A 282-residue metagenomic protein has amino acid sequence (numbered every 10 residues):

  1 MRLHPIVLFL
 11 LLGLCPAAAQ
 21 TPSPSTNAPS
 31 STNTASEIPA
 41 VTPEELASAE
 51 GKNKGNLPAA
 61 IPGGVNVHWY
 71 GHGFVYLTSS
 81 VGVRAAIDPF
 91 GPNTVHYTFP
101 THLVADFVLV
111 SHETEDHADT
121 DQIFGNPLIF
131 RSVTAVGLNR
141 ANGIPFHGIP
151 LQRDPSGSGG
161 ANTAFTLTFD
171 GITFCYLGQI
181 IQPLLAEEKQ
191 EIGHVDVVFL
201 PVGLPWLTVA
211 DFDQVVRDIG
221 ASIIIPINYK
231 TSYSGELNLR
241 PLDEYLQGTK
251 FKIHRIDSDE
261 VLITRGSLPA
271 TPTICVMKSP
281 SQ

Functional and structural regions predicted by a protein language model:
P5-P16: Bacterial N-terminal signal peptides
P16-S80, P269, V276-P280: Zn-dependent metallo-beta-lactamase
L46-E113, H117-S132, R153-G159, I180-E191: Pre-active-site segment of Zn-dependent metallo-hydrolases
A60-V65, S79-R84, N139-H147, T166-F174 (+1 more regions): Beta-strand-turn-beta hairpins that frame and shape the catalytic cleft of phosphate-ester-processing enzymes
H68-W69, R84-D88, L109-V110, H147-G148 (+3 more regions): Structural recognition of the beta-strand scaffold that forms the well-ordered cores of secreted hydrolase catalytic
Q122-T173: Portal/gating segments that form or line small-molecule/metal binding sites
Q152-I223, K230-R240: Active-site-proximal loop/helix segments of hydrolase catalytic cores
G159, I223-Q282: Binuclear metal-ion centers of metallo-dependent hydrolases, dominated by the metallo-beta-lactamase
